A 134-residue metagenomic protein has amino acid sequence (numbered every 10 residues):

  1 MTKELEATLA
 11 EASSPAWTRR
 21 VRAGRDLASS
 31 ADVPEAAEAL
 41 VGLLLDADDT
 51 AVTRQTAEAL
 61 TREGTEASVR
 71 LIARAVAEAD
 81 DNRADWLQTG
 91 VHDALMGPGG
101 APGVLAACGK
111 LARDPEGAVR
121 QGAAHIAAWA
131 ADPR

Functional and structural regions predicted by a protein language model:
M1-E11, A31-L45, T65-A77, G99-A112 (+1 more regions): Amphipathic alpha-helical scaffolding segments comprising HEAT/armadillo-like alpha-solenoid repeats
E4-A28: Long, hydrophobic N-terminal alpha-helical segment
P15-A16, D48-D49, A79-A84, P115-G117: Short inter-helical turns and helix N-cap capping residues of alpha-solenoid HEAT/ARM repeat scaffolds
R19-R20, T53, A84-Q88, R120: Residue-level detector of extended alpha-helical repeat arrays and alpha-solenoid scaffolds
V21-R22, L44-T61: Hydrophobic alpha-helical segments that drive targeting, anchoring, or assembly
A28, T61, H92-M96, A128: Structural signature of alpha-helical solenoid repeat scaffolds
L71-G90: Mid-chain, well-packed structural core segment of small domains
Q121-R134: Short, charged, intrinsically disordered terminal tails
